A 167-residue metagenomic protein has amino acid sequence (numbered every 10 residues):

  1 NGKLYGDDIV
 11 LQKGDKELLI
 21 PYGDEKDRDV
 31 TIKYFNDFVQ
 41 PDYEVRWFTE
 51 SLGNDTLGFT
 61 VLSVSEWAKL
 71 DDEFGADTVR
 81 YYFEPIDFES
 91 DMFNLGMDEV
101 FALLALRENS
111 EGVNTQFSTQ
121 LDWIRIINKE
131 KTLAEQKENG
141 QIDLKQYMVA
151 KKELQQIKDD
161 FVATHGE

Functional and structural regions predicted by a protein language model:
K3-F48: Surface-exposed, low-hydrophobicity interaction/linker segments
L18, Y43, E50-G53, L133 (+1 more regions): A near-ubiquitous, low-amplitude feature marking generic local secondary-structure context
Y22-D24, E50-G53, I126, I142: Eukaryote-biased, non-catalytic alpha-solenoid scaffold regions
F38-R46, D77, Y81, E111-V113 (+1 more regions): Short secondary-structure junctions and interdomain/linker hinges
V39-D77: C-terminal structured interaction module
V64-V149, E153: Mixed-charge (acidic/basic) macromolecular-recognition segments
K151-G166: Right-hand nucleic-acid polymerase module
